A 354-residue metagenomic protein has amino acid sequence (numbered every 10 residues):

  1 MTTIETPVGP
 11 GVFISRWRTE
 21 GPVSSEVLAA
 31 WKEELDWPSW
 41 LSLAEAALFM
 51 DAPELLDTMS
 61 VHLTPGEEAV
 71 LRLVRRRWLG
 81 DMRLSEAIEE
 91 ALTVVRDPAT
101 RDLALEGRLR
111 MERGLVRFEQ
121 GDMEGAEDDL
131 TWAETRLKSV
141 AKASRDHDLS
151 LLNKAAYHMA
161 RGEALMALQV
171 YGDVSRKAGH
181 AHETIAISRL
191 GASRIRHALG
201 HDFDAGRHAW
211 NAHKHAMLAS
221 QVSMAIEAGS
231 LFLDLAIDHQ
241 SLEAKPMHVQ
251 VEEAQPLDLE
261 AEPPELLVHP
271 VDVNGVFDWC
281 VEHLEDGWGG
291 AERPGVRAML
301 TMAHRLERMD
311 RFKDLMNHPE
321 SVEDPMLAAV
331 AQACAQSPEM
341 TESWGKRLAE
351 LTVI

Functional and structural regions predicted by a protein language model:
T2-T6, L28-L35, M59-L63, T100: TPR-adjacent "capping" and linker segments in tetratricopeptide-repeat scaffold/adaptor proteins
G11-R16, A29-D51, H62-G80, L105-E119 (+1 more regions): Non-membrane alpha-helical segments in proteins
I14-E26, L41-T58, R77-V94, G121-T135 (+4 more regions): Helix-turn-helix repeat elements of alpha-solenoid scaffolds
R18-V23, L35, A47-L55, L79-R83 (+9 more regions): Alpha-helix capping and inter-helical loop/turn segments
P38, V61-V74, T100-E112, E124 (+9 more regions): Alpha-solenoid helical repeat architecture
A46, R75-W78, V116, Y157 (+4 more regions): Residue-level signature for tetratricopeptide repeat
G345-A349: Eukaryotic acidic, Ser/Thr-rich intrinsically disordered low-complexity regions
